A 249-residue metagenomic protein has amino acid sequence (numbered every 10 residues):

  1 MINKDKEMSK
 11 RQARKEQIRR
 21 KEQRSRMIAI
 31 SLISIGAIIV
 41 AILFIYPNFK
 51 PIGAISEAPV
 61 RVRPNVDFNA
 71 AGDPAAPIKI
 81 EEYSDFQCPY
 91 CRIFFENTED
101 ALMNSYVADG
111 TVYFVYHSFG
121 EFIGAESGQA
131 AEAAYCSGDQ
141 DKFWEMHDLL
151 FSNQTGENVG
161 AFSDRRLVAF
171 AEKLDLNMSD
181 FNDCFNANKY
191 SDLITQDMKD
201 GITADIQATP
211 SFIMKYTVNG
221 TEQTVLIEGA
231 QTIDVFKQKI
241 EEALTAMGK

Functional and structural regions predicted by a protein language model:
I2-Y46, E99, V168-K249: C-terminal cap of thioredoxin/glutaredoxin-like
K6-M8, P64-A70, A131-A134, A161-R165: Short acidic/polar alpha-helix capping motifs at helix-coil junctions
F49-R63: Ser/Thr/Pro/Gly-rich low-complexity linker/stalk segments immediately outside membranes or between
V60-V66, S152, I194-T195: Short gly/ser/thr-rich secondary-structure transition/capping motifs
R61-I78, Y106: A short beta-strand-turn-helix
F68, E121, A134, T155 (+2 more regions): Conserved short-loop catalytic and cofactor-binding motifs
F68-N69, R92, L149, V225: Flexible, active-site-adjacent loop/turn segments at secondary-structure boundaries
A76, E81-E172, N177, A204 (+1 more regions): Structural alpha/beta surface segment adjacent to cysteine/selenocysteine redox centers across thiol/disulfide enzymes
